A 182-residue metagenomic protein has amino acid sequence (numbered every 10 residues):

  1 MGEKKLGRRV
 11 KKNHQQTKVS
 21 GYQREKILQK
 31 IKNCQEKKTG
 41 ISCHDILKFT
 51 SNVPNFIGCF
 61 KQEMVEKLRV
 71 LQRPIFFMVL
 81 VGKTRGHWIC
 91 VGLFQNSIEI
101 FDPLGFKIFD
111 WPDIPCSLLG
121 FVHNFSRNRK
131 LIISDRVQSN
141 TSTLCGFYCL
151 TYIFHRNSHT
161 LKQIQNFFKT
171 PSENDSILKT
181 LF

Functional and structural regions predicted by a protein language model:
M1, G40, S51, G120 (+2 more regions): Short, flexible coil/linker elements and helix-boundary hinge sites characteristic of intrinsically disordered
G2-I98: Cysteine protease catalytic domains with a Cys-His-Asp triad
H14-Q15, P103, R136, S176: Short linear motifs in intrinsically disordered/low-complexity regions
S42, F60-K61, F109-C116, R156 (+2 more regions): Alpha-helix initiation/capping motif
D45, D113, S117, Q163 (+1 more regions): Exposed alpha-helical structural elements
F49, S117, F121, F167 (+1 more regions): Residues that form generic nucleotide/phosphate-binding pockets
R69-S158: Cysteine protease-like catalytic core of ubiquitin/ubiquitin-like
Y152-F182: Contiguous terminal or domain-adjacent regions that often encompass a lipid-handling module or interaction segment
